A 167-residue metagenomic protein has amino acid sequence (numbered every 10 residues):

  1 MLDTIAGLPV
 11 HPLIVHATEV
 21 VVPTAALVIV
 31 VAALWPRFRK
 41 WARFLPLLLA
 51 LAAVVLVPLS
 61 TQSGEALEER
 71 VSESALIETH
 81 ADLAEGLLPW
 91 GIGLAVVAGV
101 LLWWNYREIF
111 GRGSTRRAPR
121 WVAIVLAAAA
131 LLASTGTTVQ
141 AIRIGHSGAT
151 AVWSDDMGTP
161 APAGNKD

Functional and structural regions predicted by a protein language model:
M1-D167: Polytopic transmembrane helical bundles with strong interfacial aromatic enrichment
